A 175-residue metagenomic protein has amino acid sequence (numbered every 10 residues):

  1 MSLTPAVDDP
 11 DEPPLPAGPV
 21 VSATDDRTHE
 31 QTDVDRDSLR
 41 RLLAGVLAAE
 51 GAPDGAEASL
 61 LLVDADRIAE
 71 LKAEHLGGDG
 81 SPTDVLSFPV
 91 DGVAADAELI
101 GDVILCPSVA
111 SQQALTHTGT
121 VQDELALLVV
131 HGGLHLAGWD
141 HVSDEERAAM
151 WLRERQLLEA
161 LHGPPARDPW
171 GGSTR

Functional and structural regions predicted by a protein language model:
M1-L125, L134-R175: An acidic/histidine-cluster motif and surrounding catalytic segment that typifies divalent-metal-assisted enzyme active
